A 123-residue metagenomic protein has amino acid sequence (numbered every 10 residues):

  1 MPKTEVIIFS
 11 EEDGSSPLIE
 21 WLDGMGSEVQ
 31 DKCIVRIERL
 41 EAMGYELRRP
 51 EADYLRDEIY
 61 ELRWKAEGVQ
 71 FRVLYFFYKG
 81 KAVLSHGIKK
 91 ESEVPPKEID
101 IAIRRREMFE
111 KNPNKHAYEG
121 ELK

Functional and structural regions predicted by a protein language model:
M1-Q70, K79-A82, K90-K123: Basic, Lys/Arg-enriched alpha-helical interface segments
